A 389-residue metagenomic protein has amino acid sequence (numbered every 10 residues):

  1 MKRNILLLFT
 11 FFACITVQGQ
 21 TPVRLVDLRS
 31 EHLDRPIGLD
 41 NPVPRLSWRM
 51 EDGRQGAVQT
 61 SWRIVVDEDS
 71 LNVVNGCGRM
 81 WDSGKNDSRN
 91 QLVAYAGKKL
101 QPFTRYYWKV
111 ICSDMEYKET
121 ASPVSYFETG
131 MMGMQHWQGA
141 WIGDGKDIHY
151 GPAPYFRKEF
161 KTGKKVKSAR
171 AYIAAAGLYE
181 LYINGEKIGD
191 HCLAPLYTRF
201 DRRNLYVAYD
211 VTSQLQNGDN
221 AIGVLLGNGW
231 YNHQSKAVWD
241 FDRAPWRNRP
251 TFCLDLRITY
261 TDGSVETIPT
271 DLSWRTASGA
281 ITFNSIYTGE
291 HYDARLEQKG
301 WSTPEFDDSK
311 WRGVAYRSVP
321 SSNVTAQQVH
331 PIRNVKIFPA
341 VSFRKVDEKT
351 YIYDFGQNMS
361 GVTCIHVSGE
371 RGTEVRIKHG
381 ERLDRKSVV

Functional and structural regions predicted by a protein language model:
M1-R24: Bacterial Sec-dependent N-terminal signal peptides
T21-V389: Extracellular/oxidizing-compartment recognition motifs
